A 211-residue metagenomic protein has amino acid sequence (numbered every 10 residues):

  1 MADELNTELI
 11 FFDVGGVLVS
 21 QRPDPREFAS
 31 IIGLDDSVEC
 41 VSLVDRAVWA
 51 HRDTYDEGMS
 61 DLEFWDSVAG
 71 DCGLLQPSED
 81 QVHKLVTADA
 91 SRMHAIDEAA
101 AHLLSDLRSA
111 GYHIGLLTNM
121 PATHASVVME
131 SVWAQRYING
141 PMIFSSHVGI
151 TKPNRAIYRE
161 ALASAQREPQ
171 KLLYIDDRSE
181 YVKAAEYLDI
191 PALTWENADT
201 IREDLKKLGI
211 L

Functional and structural regions predicted by a protein language model:
M1-F12, L117, P121-A122, S126-L211: Asp-based, Mg2+/Mn2+-dependent phosphohydrolase catalytic module
A2-R46, Y187: Active-site neighborhood of HAD-like aspartate-dependent phosphohydrolases
G15-L18, A88-R92, P121-A122, V148: Short histidine/acidic/glycine/proline-rich micro-motifs that form metal- and phosphate-coordinating active-site loops
P25-F28, V48, W65-A69, V86-A90 (+1 more regions): Hydrophobic alpha-helical core bundles mediating ligand binding, dimerization, or RNAP-core interactions
R26-E27, A50, E63, S67 (+5 more regions): Alpha-helical elements of Rossmann-like donor-binding domains used by nucleotide-donor carbohydrate transfer enzymes
L34-R46, G73-V86, I210-L211: Short, surface-exposed acidic
R52-L85: A metal-dependent, Asp-based hydrolase signature
P77-I114, R155: Short, acidic loop-to-helix structural element flanking the phosphoryl-transfer center in phosphate-processing enzymes
